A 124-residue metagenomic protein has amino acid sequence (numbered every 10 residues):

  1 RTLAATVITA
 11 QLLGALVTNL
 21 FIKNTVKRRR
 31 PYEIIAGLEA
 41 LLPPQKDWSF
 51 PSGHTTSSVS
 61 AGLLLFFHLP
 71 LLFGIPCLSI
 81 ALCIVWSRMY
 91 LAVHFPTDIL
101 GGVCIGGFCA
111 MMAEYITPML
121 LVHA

Functional and structural regions predicted by a protein language model:
R1, K27-R30, R88: Arginine residue identity/basic-tract feature
R1-L16: Interfacial segments of alpha-helical transmembrane regions
L3-T6, K23-T25, P44-G53: Hydrophobic alpha-helical transmembrane segments
L12-R30: Transmembrane alpha-helix/helix-exit interface in multi-pass inner-membrane proteins
R30-A36: Peri-membrane helix termini and adjoining interfacial loops of integral membrane proteins
A36-A124: Membrane-embedded catalytic cores of phosphoryl/pyrophosphoryl-handling enzymes
